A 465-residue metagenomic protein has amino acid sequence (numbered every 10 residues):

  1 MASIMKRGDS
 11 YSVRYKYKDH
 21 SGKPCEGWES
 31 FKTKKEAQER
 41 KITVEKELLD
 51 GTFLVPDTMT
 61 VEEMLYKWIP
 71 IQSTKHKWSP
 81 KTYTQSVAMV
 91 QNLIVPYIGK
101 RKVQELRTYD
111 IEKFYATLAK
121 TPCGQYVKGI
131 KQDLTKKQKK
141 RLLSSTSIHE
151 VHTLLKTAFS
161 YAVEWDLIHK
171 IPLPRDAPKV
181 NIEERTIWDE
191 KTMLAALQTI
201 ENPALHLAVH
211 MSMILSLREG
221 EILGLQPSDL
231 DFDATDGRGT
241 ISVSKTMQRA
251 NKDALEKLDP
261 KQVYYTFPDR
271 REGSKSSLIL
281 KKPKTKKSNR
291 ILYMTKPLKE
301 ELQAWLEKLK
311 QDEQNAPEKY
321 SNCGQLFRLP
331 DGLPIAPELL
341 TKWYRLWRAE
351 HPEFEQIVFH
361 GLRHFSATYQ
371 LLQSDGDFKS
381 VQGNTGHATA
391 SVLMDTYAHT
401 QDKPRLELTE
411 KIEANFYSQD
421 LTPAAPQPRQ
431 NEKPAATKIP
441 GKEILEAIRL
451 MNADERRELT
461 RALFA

Functional and structural regions predicted by a protein language model:
M1, M89, L93, R101-Y109 (+3 more regions): N-terminal DNA-binding recognition helix of tyrosine site-specific recombinases/integrases
M5-Y109, K128, E307-N322, D402 (+3 more regions): N-terminal DNA-binding module of tyrosine recombinases/phage integrases
K113-F114, E164-L197, P330: Flexible interdomain linker/hinge and immediately adjacent N-terminus of the catalytic tyrosine-recombinase domain
G124-V127, Q198, N202-P203, L215 (+3 more regions): Short, basic (Lys/Arg/His-rich) helix/loop patches that form interaction surfaces in the mid-to-C-terminal regions
Y126-D133, K179-L205, I214-L217, K275: Long, amphipathic, Lys/Arg-enriched alpha-helical "connector/arm" segment
S160-I171, S212-P260: Short, charged phosphate-coordinating catalytic segments
K179-V180, I187, R238, K245-R249 (+1 more regions): Catalytic-site neighborhood detector that most strongly recognizes the C-terminal catalytic loop/helix of tyrosine
F232-T235, K245-N289, L298, E410-A465: C-terminal secondary-structure termini that scaffold catalytic or DNA-interacting sites
